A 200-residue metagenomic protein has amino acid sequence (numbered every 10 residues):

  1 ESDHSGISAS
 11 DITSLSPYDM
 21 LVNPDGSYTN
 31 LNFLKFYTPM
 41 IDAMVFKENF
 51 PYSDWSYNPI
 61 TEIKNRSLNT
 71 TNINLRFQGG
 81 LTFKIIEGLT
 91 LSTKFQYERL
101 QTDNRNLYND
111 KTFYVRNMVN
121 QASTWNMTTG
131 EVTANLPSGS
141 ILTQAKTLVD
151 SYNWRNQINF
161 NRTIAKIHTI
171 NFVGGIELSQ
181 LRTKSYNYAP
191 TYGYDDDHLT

Functional and structural regions predicted by a protein language model:
E1-N74, S92-K94, E98-T200: Surface-exposed loop/interface segments of Gram-negative outer-membrane beta-barrel transport/assembly proteins
T82-E87: Long hydrophobic segments that form regular secondary structure
